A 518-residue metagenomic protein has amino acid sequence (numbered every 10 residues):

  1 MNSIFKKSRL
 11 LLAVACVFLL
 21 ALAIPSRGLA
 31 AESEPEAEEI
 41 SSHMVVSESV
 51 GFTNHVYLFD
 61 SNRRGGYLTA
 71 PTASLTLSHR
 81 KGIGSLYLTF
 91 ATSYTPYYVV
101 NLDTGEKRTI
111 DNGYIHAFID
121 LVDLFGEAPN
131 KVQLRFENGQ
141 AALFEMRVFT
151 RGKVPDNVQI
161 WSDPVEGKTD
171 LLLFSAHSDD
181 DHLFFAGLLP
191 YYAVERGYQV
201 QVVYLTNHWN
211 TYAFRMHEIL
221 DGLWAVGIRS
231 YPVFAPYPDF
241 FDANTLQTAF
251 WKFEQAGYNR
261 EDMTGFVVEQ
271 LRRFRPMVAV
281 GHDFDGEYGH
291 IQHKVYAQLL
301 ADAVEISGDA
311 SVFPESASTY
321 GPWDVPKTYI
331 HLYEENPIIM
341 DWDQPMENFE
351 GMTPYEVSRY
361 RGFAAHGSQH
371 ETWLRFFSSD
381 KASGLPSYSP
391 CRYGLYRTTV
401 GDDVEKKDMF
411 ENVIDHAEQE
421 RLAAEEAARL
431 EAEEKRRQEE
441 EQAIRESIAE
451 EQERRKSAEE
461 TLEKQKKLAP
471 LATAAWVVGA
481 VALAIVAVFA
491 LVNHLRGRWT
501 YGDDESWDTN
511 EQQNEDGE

Functional and structural regions predicted by a protein language model:
N2-L12: Bacterial N-terminal signal peptides that target proteins for export
A13-A23: Bacterial N-terminal signal peptides
L22-E34, A469, L491-R496: Sec-dependent signal peptide cleavage junction
E34-Y67, H79, F90, Y97-Y98 (+6 more regions): The feature marks non-catalytic terminal segments
E39-M44, G51, L58-L75, H79-G84 (+2 more regions): Active-site beta-strand->loop->alpha-helix modules in alpha/beta enzyme cores, enriched in Gly/His/Asp(Glu)
M146-D163, A449-A474: Short, aromatic-rich amphipathic segments at membrane interfaces that lie adjacent to a transmembrane helix or signal
A472-N493: Selective detector of the "anchor" transmembrane alpha-helix that sits immediately C-terminal
R496-E518: Cytoplasmic C-terminal tails of single-pass
